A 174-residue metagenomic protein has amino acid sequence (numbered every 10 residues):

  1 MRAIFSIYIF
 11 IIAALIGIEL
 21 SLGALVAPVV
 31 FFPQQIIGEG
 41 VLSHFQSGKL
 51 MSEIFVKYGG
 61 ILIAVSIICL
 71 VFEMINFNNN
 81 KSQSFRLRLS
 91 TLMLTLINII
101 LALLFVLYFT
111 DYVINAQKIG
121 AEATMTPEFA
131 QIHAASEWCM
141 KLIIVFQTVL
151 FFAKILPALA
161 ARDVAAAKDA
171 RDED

Functional and structural regions predicted by a protein language model:
M1-I16, F85-L96, V149, A153-L156: Alpha-helical transmembrane segments and their helix-start/interface "positive-inside/aromatic belt" motifs in integral
R2-C69, N76-N80, A123-T126: Interfacial loop at the N-terminal end of multi-pass membrane proteins
E19, G23, G60, A102-F109 (+2 more regions): Alpha-helical transmembrane segments
I54-F55, P127-I144: Individual transmembrane alpha-helices with interfacial aromatic-anchor signatures
L62-I68, K141-F152: Hydrophobic cores of alpha-helical transmembrane segments in multi-pass inner/ER membrane proteins, independent
F72-M93, A158-D174: Cytoplasmic juxtamembrane regions at transmembrane-helix boundaries
L89-N115, D174: Hydrophobic alpha-helical transmembrane segments of integral membrane proteins
V113-H133: Interfacial non-cytosolic loop connecting adjacent transmembrane helices
